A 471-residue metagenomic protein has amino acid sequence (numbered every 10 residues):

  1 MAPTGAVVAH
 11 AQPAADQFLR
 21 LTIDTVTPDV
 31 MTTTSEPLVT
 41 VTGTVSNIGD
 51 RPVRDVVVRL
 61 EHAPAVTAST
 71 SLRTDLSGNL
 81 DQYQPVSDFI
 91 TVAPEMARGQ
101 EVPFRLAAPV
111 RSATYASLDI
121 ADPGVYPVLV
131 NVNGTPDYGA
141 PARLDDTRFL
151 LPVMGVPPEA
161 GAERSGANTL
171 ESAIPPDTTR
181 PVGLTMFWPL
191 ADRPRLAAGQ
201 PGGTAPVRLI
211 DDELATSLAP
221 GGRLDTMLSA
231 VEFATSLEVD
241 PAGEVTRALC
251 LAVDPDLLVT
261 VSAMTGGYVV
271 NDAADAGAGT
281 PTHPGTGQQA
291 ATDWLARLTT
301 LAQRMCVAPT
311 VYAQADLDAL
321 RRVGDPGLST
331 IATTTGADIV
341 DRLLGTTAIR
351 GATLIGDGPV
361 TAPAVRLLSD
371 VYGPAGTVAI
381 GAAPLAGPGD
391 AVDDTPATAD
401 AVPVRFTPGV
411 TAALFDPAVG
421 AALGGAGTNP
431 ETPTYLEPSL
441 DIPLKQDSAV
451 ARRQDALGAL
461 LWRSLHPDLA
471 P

Functional and structural regions predicted by a protein language model:
A11-E36: Low-complexity, acidic Ser/Thr/Pro/Gly-rich terminal tails and inter-domain linkers that flank the onset of structured
T44-P52: Asparagine-centered strand-capping/turn motif at beta-strand->loop junctions
A68-P94: Short beta-strand and strand-turn-strand segments in soluble, beta-rich domains
E95-A108: Short Pro-Gly-centered flexible turn/kink motifs
S112-V128: Short glycine/proline/serine/threonine-rich loop/turn segments at secondary-structure transition edges
R148, M154-R304: Active-site beta->alpha N-cap acidic-glycine motif
L184, G222, L249, T334-R350 (+1 more regions): Catalytic grooves of carbohydrate-active enzymes
A242-D357, P363, V410-G425: Metal-dependent polysaccharide deacetylase catalytic core of the NodB/CE4 family, i.e., the active-site-bearing domain
